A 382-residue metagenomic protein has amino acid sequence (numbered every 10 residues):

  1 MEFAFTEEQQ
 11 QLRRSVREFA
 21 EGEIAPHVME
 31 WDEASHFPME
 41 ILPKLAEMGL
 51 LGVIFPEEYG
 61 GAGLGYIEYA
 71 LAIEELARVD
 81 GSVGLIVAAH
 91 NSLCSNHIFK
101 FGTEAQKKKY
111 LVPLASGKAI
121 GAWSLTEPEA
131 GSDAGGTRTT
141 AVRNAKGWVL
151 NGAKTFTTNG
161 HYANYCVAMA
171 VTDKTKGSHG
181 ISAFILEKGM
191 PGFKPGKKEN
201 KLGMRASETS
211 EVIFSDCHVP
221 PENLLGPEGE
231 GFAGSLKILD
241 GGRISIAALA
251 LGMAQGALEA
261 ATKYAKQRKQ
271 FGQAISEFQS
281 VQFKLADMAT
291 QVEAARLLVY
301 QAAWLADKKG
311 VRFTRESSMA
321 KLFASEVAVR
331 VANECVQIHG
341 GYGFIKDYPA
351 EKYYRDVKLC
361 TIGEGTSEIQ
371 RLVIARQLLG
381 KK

Functional and structural regions predicted by a protein language model:
M1-A89, F101-Q106, P113-K118, D133-A134 (+5 more regions): Alpha-helical interface subdomain recognition
V87, L114, E129-S132, F156-N159 (+3 more regions): Short Gly/Pro-enriched turn/cap motifs at secondary-structure boundaries
V87, N151-P195: A short core secondary-structure module
H90-S95: Well-ordered alpha-helical segments within folded domains of soluble proteins
G117-L125, M169: A short, Trp-centered hydrophobic/proline-enriched beta-strand micro-motif
G136, G189-P220: Flexible, small-/acidic-enriched active-site or ligand-binding loops
R138-T140: Short, surface-exposed charged micro-motifs
G180, P195-K197, P221-E228: Short, charged, solvent-exposed linker or helix-capping segments at domain edges/interfaces that act as flexible hinges
